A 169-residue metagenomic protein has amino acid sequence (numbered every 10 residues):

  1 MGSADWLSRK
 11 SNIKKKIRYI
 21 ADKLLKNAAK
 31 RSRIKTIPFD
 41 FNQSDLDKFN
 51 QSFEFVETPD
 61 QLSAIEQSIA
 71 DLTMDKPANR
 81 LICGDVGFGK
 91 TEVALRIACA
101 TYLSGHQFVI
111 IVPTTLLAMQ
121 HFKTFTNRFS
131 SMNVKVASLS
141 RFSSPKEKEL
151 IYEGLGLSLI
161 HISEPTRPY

Functional and structural regions predicted by a protein language model:
M1-D60: Upstream accessory/linker segments immediately N-terminal to the RecA-like ATPase cores of bacterial MutS and a subset
A64-L72: Pre-Walker A adenine-sensing motif
K76-I97, F108-V112: Walker A/P-loop
I97-H121: Conserved SF1/SF2 helicase motif Ia
G105-H106, N133, S158: Glycine-centered short loops/turns at secondary-structure junctions
L117-K146: Conserved helix-turn-beta segment of the N-terminal RecA-like "Helicase ATP-binding" lobe in SF1/SF2 helicases
S144-L159: Conserved motor-coupling elements within RecA-like helicase/translocase cores
I160-H161, P165-Y169: Single conserved hydrophobic/aromatic residue that forms the stacking wall/gate of nucleotide- or nucleobase-binding
